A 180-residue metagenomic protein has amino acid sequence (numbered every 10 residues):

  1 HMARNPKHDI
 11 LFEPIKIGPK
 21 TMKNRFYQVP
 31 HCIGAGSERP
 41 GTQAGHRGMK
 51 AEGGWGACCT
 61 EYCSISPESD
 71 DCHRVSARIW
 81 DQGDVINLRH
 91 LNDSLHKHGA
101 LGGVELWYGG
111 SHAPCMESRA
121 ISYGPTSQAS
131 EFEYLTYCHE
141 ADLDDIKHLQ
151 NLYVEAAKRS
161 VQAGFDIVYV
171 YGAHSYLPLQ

Functional and structural regions predicted by a protein language model:
H1-Q180: Flavin-dependent oxidoreductase catalytic cores
